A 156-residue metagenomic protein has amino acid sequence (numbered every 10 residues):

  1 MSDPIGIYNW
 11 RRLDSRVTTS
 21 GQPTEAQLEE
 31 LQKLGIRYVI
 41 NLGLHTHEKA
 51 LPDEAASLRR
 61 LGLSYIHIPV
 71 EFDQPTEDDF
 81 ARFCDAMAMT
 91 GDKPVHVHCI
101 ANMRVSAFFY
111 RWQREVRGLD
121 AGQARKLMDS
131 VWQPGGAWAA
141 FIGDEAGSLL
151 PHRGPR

Functional and structural regions predicted by a protein language model:
M1-G21, Q27, L63, G143-E145: Mobile, glycine- and charge-enriched loop segments and immediately flanking short secondary-structure elements within
M1-I5, R12, L31, P52 (+4 more regions): N-proximal short alpha-helices
T18-G91: Cysteine-based protein phosphatase catalytic domain of the PTP/DSP
T19, V97-H98: Conserved SAM-binding loop
G43, E48, C99, G135-G136: Short, structured coil/loop segments at alpha-helix boundaries
I68, C99-I100: Active-site neighborhood of phospho(di)ester-bond hydrolases with catalytic His/Asp-centered motifs
D73, D79-F80, C84-P94, I100 (+1 more regions): PTP/DSP superfamily signal
M103-A107: Glycine-rich nucleophile elbow surrounding the catalytic serine of serine-hydrolase chemistry
